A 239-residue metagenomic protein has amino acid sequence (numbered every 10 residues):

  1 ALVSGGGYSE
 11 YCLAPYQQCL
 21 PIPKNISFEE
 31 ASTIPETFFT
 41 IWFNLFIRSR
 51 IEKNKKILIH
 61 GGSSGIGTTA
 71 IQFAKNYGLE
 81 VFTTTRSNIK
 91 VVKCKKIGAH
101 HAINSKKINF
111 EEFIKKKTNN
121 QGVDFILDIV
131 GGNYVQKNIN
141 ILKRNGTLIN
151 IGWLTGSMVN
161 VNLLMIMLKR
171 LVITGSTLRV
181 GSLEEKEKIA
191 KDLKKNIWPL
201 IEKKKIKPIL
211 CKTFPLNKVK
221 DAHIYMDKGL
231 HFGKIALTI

Functional and structural regions predicted by a protein language model:
A1-P21, P35, K96: Glycine-rich phosphate/adenylate-binding loop and adjacent beta-alpha elements of nucleotide- or dinucleotide-binding
G7-E10, T85-K93, M158-L163: Short, glycine/polar-rich helix-capping loops at beta-to-alpha or helix-loop-helix junctions that flank or form
K24-S27, R50-K56, N120-Q121: Short helix-loop-beta connector
S32-I34, F38-K107: Mid-domain Rossmann-like dinucleotide-binding core that forms the NAD(H)/NADP(H) cofactor-binding site
N109-N120: Short amphipathic alpha-helix with an adjacent loop that forms part of the alpha/beta core around
D124-L127, I149: N-terminal Rossmann-like NAD(P) cofactor-binding module of classical short-chain dehydrogenase/reductase
N133-I206, I239: Glycine-rich phosphate-binding loop and adjacent beta-alpha segment of Rossmann(oid) nucleotide-cofactor-binding
K203-K212, K220-I239: C-terminal capping/lid region of NAD(P)-dependent oxidoreductase domains
